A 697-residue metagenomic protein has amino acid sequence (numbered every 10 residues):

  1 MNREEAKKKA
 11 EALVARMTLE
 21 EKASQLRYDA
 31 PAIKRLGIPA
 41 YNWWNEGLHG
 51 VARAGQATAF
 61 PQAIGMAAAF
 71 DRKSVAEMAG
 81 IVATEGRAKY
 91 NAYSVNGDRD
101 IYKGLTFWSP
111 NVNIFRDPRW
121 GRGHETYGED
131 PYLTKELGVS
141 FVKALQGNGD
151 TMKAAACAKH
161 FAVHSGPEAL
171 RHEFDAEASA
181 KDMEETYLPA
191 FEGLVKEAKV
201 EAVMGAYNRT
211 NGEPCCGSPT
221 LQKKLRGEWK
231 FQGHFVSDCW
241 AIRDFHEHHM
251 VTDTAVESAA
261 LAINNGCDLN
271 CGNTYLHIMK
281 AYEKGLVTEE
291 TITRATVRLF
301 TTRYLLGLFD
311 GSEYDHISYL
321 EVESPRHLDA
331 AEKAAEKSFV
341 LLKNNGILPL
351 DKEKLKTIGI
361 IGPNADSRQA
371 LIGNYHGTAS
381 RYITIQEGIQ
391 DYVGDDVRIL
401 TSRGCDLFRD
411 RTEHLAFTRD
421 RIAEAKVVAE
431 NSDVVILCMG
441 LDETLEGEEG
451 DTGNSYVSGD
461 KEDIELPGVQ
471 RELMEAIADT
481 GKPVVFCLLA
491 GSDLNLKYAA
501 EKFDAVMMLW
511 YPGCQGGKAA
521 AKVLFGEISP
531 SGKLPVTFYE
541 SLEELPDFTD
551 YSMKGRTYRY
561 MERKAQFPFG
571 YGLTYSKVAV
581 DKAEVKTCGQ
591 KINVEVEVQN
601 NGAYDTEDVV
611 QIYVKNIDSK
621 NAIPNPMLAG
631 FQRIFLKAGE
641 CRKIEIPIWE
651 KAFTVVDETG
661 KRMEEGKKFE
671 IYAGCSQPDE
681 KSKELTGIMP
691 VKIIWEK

Functional and structural regions predicted by a protein language model:
M1-E658, M663-D679, K697: Glycoside hydrolase catalytic-domain context in secreted enzymes
E680-K697: Short beta-strand elements
